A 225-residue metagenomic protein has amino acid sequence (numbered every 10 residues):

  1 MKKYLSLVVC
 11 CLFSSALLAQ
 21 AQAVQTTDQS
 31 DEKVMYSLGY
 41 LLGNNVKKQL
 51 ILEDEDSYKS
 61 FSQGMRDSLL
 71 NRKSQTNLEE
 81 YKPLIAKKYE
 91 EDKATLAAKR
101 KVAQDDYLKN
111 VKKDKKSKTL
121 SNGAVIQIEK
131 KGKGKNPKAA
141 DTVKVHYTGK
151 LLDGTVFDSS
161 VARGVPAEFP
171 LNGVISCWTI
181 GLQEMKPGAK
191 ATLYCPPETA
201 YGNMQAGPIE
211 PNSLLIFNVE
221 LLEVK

Functional and structural regions predicted by a protein language model:
M1-Y4, A19-Q20: Short, Lys/Arg-enriched, disordered terminal segments
Y4-F13: Sec-dependent N-terminal signal peptides
S14-L18: N-terminal signal peptide c-region/cleavage motif recognized by signal peptidases
Q20-K225: Cross-family detector of peptidyl-prolyl cis-trans isomerase
